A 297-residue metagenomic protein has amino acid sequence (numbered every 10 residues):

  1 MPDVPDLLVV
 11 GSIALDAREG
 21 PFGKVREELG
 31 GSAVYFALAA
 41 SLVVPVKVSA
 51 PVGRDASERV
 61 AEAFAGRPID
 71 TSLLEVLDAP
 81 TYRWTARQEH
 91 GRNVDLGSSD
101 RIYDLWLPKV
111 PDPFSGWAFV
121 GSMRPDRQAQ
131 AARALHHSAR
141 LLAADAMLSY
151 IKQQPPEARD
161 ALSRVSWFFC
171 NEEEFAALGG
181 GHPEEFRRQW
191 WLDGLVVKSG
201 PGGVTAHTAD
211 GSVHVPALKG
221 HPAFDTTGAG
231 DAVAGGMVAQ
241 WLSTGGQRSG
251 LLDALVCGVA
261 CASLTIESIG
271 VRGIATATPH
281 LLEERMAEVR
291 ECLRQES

Functional and structural regions predicted by a protein language model:
V4-L7, L15-E27, L42-G121, A132-R140 (+1 more regions): Conserved N-terminal subdomain of the carbohydrate kinase-like
G11-I13, A232: Active-site metal-binding loops of divalent metal-dependent hydrolases
A37, S41, L242: Gly/Ala-rich phosphate-binding loop of Rossmann-like dinucleotide-binding domains, activating on the conserved
L38, R83-R87, G203-H207: Short beta-strand scaffold segments in enzyme catalytic cores
A40, N171, G230: Short, conserved phosphate/pyrophosphate- and ester-handling motifs at nucleotide-, phospho-/glycolipid
K47, L218-Q295: Conserved post-catalytic alpha-helical subdomain immediately downstream of the catalytic base and nucleotide-binding
D100-K109, R127, S149-E157, E184: Active-site glycine-rich loop that binds ribose-phosphate moieties when present
H136-L141, L148-P216, P222: Conserved phosphate/ATP/ADP-binding segment of small-molecule kinases
